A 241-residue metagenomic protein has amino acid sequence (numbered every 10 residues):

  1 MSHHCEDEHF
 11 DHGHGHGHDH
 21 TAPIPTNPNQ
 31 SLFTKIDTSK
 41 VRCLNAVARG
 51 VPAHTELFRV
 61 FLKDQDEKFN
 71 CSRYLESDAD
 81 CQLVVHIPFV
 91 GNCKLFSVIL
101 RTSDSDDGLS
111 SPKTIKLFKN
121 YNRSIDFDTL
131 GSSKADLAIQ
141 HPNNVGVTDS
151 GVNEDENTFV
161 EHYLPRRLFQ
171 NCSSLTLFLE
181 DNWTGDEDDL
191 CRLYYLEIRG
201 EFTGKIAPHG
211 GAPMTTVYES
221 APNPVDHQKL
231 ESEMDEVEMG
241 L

Functional and structural regions predicted by a protein language model:
S2-L83, D126-D128, K134, A138-Q140: N-terminal leader/pro-regions and domain N-caps
D80-Q82, V90-S97, C172: Extended extracellular/luminal ectodomain segments enriched in beta-structured repeat modules
C93-S105, L175-L177: A short beta-strand element within beta-rich, extracytoplasmic domains of secreted/secretory-pathway proteins
G108-G131: Short, surface-exposed beta-strand/strand-loop-strand elements in extracellular ectodomains
D128-L168: Extended, solvent-exposed segments with strong compositional bias
Y163-T176, L190: Eukaryote-biased detector of low-complexity, proline/serine/threonine-rich segments and adjacent exposed loops
F178-D186: Short beta-strand-plus-loop segments that form exposed binding edges in beta-rich domains
G185-G240: Exposed low-complexity, polar/acidic, P/S/T/G-rich flexible segments that act as propeptides, protease-susceptible
